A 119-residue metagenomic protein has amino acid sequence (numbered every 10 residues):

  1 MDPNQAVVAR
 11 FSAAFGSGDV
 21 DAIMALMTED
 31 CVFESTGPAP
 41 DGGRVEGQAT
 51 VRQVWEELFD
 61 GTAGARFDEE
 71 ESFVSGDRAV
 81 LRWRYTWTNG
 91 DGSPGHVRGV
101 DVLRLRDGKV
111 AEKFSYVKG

Functional and structural regions predicted by a protein language model:
D2-P3, D19, A49-G119: A beta-strand edge to alpha-helix "cap/lid" segment located at domain peripheries
Q5-V8: Residue-level signal for cytosolic alpha-helical hairpin/rod architecture
R10-F11, W55: Generic hydrophobic alpha-helical segments
D19-E34: Short, well-ordered alpha-helical segments enriched in acidic and aromatic residues
E29, D41, E69-F73: Residue-level signal for alpha-helical context at structural boundaries
V32-V45: A short gly/proline-enriched turn/hairpin at secondary-structure junctions
